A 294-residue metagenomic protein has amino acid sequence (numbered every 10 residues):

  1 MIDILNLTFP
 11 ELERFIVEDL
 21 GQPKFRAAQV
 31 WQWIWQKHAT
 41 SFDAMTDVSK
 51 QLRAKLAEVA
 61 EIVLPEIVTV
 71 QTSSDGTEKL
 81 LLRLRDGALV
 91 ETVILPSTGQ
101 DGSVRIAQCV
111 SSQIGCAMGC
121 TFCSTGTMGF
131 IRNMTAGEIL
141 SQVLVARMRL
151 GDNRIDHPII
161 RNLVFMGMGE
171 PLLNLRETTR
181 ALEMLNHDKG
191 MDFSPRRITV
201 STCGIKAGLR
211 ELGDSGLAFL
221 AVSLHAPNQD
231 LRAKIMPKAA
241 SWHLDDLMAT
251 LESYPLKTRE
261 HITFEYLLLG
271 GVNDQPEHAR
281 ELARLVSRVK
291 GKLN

Functional and structural regions predicted by a protein language model:
M1-I106: Flexible, acidic/Gly-rich N-terminal and inter-domain linker regions that tether and position cofactor-handling modules
I4, Q108, I131, E170 (+1 more regions): Pocket-edge positions in alpha/beta enzyme catalytic cores
T72-S73, S111-S112, S201, S223: Short linear Ser/Thr-Pro motifs
T98-R147: Canonical Radical SAM [4Fe-4S] cluster-binding loop centered on the CxxxCxxC motif and its immediate flanking residues
M148-N294: Conserved AdoMet/S-adenosylmethionine-binding subsite of the radical SAM
